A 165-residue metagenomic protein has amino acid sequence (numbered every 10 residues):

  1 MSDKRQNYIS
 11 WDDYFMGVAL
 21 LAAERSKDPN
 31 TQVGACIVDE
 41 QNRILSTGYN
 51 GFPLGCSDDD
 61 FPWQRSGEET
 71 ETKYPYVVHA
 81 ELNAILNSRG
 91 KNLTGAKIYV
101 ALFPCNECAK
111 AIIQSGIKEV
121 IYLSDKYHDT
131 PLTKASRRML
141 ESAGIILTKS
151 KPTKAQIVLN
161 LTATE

Functional and structural regions predicted by a protein language model:
M1-E165: Zinc-dependent deaminase catalytic domain
